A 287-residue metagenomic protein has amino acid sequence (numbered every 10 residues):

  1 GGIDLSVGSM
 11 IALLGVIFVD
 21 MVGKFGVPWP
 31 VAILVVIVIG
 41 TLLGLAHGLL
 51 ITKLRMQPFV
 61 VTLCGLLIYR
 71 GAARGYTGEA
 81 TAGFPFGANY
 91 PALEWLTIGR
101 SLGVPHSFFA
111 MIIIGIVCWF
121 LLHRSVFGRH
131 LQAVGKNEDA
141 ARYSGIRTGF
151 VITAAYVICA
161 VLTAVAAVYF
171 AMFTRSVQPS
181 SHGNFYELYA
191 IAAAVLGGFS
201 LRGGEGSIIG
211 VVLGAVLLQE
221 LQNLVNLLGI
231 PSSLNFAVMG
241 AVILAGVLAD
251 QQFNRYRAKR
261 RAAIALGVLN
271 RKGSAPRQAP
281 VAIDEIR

Functional and structural regions predicted by a protein language model:
G1-F25, L49-M56, I191-A194, G198-I208 (+1 more regions): Single transmembrane alpha-helix segments in multi-pass membrane proteins
S9-L13, P30-V38, V60-L63, F108-I113 (+4 more regions): Hydrophobic alpha-helical transmembrane segments
F25-V31, L96-F108, Q178-F185, L227-A237: Interfacial loop-to-helix junctions that mark the boundaries of transmembrane helices in multi-pass membrane
V27-V36, T41-H47, I51, R100-Q178 (+1 more regions): Helix-loop-helix "hairpin" substructures at the membrane interface of multi-pass membrane proteins
P58-R124, V151-A154, F173-H182, K259-I286: Transmembrane helix-bundle core of multi-pass membrane transporters and related energy-transducing complexes
L66, R70-G71, A110-L121, Y156-A167 (+3 more regions): Hydrophobic core segments of alpha-helical transmembrane domains in multi-pass membrane transport and ion-translocation
Y143-F150, L221-R287: Cytosolic-side transmembrane-helix boundaries in multi-pass membrane proteins
T163, T174-M239: Transmembrane alpha-helical segments in multi-pass inner-membrane proteins
